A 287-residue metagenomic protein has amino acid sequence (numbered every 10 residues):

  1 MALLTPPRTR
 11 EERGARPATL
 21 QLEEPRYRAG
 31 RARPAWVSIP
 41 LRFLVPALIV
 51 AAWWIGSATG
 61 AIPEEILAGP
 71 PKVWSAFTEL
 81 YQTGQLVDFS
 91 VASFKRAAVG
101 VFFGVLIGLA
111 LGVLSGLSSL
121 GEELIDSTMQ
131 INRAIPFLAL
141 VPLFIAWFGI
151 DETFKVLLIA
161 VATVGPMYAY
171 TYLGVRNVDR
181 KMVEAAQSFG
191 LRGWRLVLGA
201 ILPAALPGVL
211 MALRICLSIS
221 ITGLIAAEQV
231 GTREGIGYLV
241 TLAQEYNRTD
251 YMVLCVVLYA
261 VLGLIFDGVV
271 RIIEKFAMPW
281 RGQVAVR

Functional and structural regions predicted by a protein language model:
M1-V45, G268-R287: Transmembrane alpha-helical segments of polytopic membrane transport and secretion proteins
L22, R26-A35, A58-V105: Periplasmic/extracellular loop-to-transmembrane helix junction in inner-membrane transport proteins
F77, L86-S90, F94, L124-N132 (+8 more regions): Hydrophobic alpha-helical elements at and bordering transmembrane segments of multi-pass membrane proteins
V99-M129: Transmembrane-helix boundary motif in ABC transporter permease subunits
S119, R176, P207, M211 (+1 more regions): C-terminal transmembrane helix and the adjacent membrane-cytosol boundary/short C-terminal tail of inner/organellar
S127, Y170-I215, I236, V240: Short cytoplasmic-facing helical segments at TM-TM junctions of multi-pass membrane proteins
Q130-P166, L173-G174: Generic hydrophobic transmembrane alpha-helix motif, especially the helices
L157-V161, W194-A227, L254, L258-Y259 (+2 more regions): Transmembrane alpha-helices
